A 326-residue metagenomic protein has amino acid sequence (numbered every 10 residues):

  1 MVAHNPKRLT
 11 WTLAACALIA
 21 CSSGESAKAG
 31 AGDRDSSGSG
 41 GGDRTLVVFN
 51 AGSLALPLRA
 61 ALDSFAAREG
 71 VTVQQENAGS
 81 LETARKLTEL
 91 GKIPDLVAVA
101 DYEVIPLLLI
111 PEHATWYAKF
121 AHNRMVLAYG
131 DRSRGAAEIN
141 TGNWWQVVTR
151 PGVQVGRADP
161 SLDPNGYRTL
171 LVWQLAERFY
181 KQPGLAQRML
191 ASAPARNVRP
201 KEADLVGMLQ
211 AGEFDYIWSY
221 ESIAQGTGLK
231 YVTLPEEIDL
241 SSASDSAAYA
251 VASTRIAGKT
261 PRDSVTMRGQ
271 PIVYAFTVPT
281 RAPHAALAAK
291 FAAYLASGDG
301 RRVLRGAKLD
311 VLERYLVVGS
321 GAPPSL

Functional and structural regions predicted by a protein language model:
V2-W11: Bacterial N-terminal signal peptides that target proteins for export
T10-A20: Bacterial N-terminal signal peptides
S22-L90, D101, L109-I110, D131-L326: Exported/periplasmic ABC-transporter solute-binding proteins
V47, K119-F120: Short acidic-hydrophobic sequence patches enriched in Asp/Glu that either
P94-D101, I105-K119: Short beta-strand-centered segments that line the small-molecule binding cleft or hinge of alpha/beta clamshell
H122-N123, P271: Short, solvent-exposed loop/turn segments at the edges of secondary structure
